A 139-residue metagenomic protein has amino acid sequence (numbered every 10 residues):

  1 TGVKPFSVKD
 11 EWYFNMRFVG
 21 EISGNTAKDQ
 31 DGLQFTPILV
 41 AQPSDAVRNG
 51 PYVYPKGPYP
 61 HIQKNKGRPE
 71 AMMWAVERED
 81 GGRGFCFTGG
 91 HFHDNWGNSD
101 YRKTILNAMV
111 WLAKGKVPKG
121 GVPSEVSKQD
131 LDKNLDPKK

Functional and structural regions predicted by a protein language model:
T1-D80: Catalytic beta-strand/loop cores that center a nucleophilic Ser/Cys/Thr and support acyl-enzyme chemistry
D45-K139: Extracellular ligand-binding/catalytic regions of CAZymes and related secreted enzymes and adhesion modules
